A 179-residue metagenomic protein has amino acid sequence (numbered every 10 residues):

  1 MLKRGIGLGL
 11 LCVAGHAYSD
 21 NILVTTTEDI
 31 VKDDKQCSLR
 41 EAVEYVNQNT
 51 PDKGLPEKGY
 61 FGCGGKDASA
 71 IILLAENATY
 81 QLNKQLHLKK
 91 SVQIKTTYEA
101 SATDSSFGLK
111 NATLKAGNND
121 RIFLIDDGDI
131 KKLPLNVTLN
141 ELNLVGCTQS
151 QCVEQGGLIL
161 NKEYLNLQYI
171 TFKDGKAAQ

Functional and structural regions predicted by a protein language model:
M1-Y18: Gram-negative bacterial Sec-dependent N-terminal signal peptides
V13-Y169: N-terminal, post-signal-peptide segments of secreted/periplasmic proteins
D174-Q179: Short, intrinsically disordered, charge-balanced linker/junction segments flanking boundaries in proteins
